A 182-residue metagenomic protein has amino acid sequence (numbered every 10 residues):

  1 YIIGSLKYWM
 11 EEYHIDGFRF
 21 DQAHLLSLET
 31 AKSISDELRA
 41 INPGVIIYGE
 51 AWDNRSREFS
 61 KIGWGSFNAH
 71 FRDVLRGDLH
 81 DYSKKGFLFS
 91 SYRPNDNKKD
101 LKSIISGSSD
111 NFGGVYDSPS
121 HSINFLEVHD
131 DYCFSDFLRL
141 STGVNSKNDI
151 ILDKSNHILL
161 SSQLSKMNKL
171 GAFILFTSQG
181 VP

Functional and structural regions predicted by a protein language model:
Y1-E58: Active-site neighborhood of glycoside hydrolase catalytic domains
S35-P182: Conserved alpha/beta catalytic core and glycan-binding cleft of carbohydrate-active enzymes
